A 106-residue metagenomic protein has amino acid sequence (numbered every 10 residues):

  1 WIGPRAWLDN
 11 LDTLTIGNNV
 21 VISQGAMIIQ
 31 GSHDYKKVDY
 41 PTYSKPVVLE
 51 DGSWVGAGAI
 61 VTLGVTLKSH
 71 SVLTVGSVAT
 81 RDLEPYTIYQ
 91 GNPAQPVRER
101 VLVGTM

Functional and structural regions predicted by a protein language model:
W1-L67, N92-P93, V97-M106: Flexible, glycine/small-residue-enriched loop-and-beta-strand segment within the central core of proteins
I28, V78-A79: Conserved sequence/active-site signature of Rossmann-fold short-chain dehydrogenase/reductase
H70-V72, I88: Alpha-helix N-cap/helix-start motif at helix boundaries, enriched for small hydrophobics
V72, S77-V78: A generic "structured core" feature
E84-P85, Q90-P93: Acidic, glycine-centered active-site loop in nucleotide-sugar glycosyltransferases
